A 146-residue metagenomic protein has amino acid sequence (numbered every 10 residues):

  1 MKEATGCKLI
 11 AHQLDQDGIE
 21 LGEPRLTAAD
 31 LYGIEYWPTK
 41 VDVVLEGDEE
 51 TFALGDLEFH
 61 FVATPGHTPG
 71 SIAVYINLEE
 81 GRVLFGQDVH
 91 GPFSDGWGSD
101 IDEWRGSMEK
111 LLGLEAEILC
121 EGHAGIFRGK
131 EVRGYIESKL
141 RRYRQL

Functional and structural regions predicted by a protein language model:
M1, T5-I10, V132-L146: Core catalytic region of metal-dependent phosphoesterases/phosphodiesterases, especially metallo-beta-lactamase-like
M1-E50: Active-site HxH/HxHxD metal-binding segment of metal-dependent hydrolases
C7-Q13, G33-W37, G86-V89, E109-L112 (+1 more regions): Glycine-rich loops and low-complexity Gly/Arg-rich segments that provide flexible linkers or classic glycine-based
E23-L26, T51, L57-Y143: Metallo-beta-lactamase
